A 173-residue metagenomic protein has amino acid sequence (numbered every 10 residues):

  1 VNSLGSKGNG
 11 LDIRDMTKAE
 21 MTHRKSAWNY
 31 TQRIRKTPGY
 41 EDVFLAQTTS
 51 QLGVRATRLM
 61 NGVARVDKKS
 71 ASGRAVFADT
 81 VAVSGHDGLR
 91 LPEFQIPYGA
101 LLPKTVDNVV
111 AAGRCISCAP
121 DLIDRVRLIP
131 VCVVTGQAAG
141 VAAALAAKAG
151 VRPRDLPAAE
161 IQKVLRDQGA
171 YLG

Functional and structural regions predicted by a protein language model:
V1-L122: Mobile, glycine/GP-rich and aromatic-enriched active-site lid/loop segments adjacent to catalytic centers
I13, V126, V151: Short, flexible active-site loop motifs that bind/organize anionic cofactors or intermediates
T17-M21, V126-Q137: Short, conserved micro-motifs enriched in small and acidic residues
Q32-G39, A144-K148, A170: Generic secondary-structure signature for well-ordered alpha-helical cores
V133-V151: Internal hydrophobic alpha-helix adjacent to the cofactor/substrate pocket in enzyme cavities
A147-G173: Non-catalytic terminal regions with compositionally biased, polar/charged low complexity
